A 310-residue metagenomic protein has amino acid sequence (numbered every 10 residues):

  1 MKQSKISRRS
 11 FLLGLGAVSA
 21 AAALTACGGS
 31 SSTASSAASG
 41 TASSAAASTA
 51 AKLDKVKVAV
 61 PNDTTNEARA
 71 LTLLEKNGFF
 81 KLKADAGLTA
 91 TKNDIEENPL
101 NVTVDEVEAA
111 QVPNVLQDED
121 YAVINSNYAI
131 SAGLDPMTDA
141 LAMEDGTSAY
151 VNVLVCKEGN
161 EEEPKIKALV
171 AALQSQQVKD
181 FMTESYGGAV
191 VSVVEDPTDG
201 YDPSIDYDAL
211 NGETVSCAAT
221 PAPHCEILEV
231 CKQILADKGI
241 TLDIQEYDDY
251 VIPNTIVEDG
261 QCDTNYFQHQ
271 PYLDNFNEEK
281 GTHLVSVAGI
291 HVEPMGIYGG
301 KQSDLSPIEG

Functional and structural regions predicted by a protein language model:
M1-I6, L12-A26: N-terminal secretory signal peptides
C27-T41: Bacterial lipoprotein signal-peptidase II cleavage site
A46-L73, N77, K167, S175-D180 (+1 more regions): A conserved helix-loop-strand patch within extracytoplasmic ligand-binding domains of the periplasmic binding
D54-A59, N211-A222, I240-E246, G310: Short, well-ordered beta-strand elements
R69, A84-A90, K167-D206: Ligand-binding clefts/hinges and TM-proximal coupling segments of bilobed small-molecule sensing domains
A86-N114, I244-T255: Short helix-initiation/N-cap motifs at beta->coil->alpha
I130-E162, E195-P203, V287-G299: Periplasmic-binding protein-like
D145-G146, V151-E184, Q302-D304, I308-G310: Extended ligand-binding regions for polar small-molecule ligands
